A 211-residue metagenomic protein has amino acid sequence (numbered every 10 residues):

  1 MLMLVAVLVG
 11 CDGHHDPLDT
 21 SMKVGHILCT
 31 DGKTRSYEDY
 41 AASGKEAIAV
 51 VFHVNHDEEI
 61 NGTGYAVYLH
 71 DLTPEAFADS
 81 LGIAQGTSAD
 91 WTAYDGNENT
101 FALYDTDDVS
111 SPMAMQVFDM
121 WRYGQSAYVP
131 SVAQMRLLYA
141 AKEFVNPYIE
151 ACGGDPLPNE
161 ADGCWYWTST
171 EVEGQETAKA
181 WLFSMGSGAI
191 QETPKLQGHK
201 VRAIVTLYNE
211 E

Functional and structural regions predicted by a protein language model:
M1-G10: Sec-dependent bacterial lipoprotein signal peptides
C11-Y123, K195-E211: Short, compositionally biased
M113-A127, V132-S184: An exposed tryptophan-centered "aromatic clamp" motif
S187-P194: Carbohydrate-recognition loop of C-type lectin domains
